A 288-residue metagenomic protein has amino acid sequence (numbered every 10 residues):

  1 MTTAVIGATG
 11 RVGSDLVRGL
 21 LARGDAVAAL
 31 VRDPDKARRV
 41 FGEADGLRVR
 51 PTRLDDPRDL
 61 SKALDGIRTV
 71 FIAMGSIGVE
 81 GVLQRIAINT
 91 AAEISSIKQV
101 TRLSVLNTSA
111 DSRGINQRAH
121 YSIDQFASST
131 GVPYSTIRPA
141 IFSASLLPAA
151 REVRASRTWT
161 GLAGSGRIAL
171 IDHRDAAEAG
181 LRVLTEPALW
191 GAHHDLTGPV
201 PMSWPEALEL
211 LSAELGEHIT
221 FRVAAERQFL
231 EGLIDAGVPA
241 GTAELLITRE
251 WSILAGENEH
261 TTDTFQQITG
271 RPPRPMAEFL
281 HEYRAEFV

Functional and structural regions predicted by a protein language model:
M1-T2, V288: Actinobacteria-biased recognition of intrinsically disordered, low-complexity terminal regions
T2-G42, D55-R58, D65-R68, S76-R85 (+7 more regions): Oxidoreductase cofactor-interface core, primarily capturing Rossmann-like NAD(P)-dependent enzymes
T52: Cofactor-binding loops of NAD(P)H-dependent oxidoreductases, dominated by short-chain dehydrogenase/reductases
R227-V288: A hydrophobic C-terminal alpha-helical subdomain
